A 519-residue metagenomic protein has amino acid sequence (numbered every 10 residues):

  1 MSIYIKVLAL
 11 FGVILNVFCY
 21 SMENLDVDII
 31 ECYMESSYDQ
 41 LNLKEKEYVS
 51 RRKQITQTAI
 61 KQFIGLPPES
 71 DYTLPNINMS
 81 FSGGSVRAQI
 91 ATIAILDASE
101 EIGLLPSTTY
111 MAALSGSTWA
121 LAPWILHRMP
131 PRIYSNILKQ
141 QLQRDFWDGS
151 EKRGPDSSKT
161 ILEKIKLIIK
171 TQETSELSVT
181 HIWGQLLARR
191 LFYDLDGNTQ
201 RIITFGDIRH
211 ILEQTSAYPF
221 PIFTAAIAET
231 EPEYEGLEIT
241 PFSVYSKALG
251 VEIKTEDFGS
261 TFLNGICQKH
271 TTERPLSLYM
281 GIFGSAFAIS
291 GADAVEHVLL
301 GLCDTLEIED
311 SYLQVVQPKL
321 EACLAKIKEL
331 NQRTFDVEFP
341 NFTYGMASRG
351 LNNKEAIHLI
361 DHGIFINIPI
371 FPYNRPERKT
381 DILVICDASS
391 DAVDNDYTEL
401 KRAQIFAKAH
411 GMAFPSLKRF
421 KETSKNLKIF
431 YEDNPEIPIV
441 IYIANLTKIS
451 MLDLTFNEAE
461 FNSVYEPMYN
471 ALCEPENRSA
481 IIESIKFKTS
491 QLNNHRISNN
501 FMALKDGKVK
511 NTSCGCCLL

Functional and structural regions predicted by a protein language model:
S2, C19-S70: Flexible, membrane-associating and regulatory peripheral segments of lipid-active enzymes
I3, V7-L25, C514-L519: Non-Sec secretion/translocation targeting segments of pathogen effectors
V27, K53-M111, H127, Q141-F146 (+1 more regions): Helix-rich "cap/lid" substructures immediately adjacent to catalytic or cofactor-binding pockets
N78, R87-Q89, L104, W124-K379 (+3 more regions): Patatin-like phospholipase A catalytic core
T108, T380-D381: Local beta-strand N-terminus motif with an aromatic residue
T109-G116, I360: Active-site nucleophile and cofactor-binding loops and adjacent substrate-binding regions of central metabolic enzymes
N367-N374, V384-Y431: Glycine-enriched catalytic-core subsegment of oxygenase/oxidase enzymes
